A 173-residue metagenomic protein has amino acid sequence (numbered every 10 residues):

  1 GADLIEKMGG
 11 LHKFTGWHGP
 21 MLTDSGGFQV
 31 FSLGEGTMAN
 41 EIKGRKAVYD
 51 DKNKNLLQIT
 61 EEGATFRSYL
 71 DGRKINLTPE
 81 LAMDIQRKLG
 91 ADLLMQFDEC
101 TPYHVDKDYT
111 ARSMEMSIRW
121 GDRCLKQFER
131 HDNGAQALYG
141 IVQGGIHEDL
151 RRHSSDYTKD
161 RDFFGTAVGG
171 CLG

Functional and structural regions predicted by a protein language model:
G1-D132: Non-catalytic, usually N-terminal nucleic-acid engagement modules in DNA/RNA processing proteins
E115-I118, Q127, H131-G173: Glycine-rich phosphate/ribose-binding loops and adjacent secondary-structure elements that form binding surfaces
